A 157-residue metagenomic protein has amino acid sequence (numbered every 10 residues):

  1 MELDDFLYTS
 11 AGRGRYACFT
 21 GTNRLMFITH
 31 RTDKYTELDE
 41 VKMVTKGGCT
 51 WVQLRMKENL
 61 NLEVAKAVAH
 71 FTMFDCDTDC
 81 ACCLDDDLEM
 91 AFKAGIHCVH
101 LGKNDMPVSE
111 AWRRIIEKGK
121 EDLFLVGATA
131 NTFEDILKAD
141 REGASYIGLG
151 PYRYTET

Functional and structural regions predicted by a protein language model:
M1-P107, I116-S145: Conserved N-terminal beta1-alpha1 strand-loop-helix module at the mouth
S145-Y152: Non-cysteine beta-strand/loop elements that form the S-adenosyl-L-methionine
R153-T157: A short acidic, helix-capping loop that chelates divalent metal ions and anchors anionic groups
